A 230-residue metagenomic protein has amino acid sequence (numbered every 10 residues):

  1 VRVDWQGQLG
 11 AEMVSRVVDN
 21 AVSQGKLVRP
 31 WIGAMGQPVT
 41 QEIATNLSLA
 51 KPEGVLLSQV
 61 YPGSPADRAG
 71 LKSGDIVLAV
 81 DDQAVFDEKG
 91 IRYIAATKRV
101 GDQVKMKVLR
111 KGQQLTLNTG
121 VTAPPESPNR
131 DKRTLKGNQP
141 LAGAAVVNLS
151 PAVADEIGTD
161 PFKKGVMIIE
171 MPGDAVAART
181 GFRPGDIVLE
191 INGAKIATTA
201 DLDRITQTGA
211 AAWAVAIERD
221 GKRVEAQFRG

Functional and structural regions predicted by a protein language model:
R2-G7, M13-G230: C-terminal recognition in membrane/secretory proteostasis and scaffolding
